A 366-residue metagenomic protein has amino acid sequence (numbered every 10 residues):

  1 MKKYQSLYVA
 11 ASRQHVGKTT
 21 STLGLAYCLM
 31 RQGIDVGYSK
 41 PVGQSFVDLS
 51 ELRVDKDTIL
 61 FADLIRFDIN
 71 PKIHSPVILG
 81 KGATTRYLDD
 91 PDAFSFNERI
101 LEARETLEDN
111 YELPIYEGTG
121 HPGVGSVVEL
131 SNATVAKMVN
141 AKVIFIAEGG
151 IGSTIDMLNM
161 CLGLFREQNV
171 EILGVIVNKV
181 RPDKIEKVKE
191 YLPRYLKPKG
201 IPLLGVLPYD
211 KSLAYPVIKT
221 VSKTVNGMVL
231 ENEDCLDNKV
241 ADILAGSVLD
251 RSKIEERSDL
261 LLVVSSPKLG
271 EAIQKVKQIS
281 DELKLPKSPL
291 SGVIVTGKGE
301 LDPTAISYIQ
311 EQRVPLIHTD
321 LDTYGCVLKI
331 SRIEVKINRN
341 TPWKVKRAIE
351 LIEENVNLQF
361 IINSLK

Functional and structural regions predicted by a protein language model:
Y4-V16, T20-F94, E98-R99, T106: N-terminal phosphate/diphosphate-binding loop that engages ATP/GTP or pyrophosphate donors across diverse enzyme folds
S6-L7, D35-G37, I59, E112-P114 (+7 more regions): Structural motif
S75-G80, S95, R194-A214: Ligand-binding beta-strand-loop-alpha-helix segment within the catalytic cores of soluble metabolic enzymes
L79-L88, I115-G118, M138-I146, I254-D259: Gly-rich Lys/Arg/Thr-decorated short loops/hinges at beta-loop-alpha junctions or inter-strand turns that position
T84-V128, A133-A136: Phosphate-binding/switch loop-helix module in NTP-utilizing enzymes
L107-N110, R251-L261, L283-P289: Flexible, charged surface loops at secondary-structure boundaries
T119-I201, P267-N340: Conserved catalytic-core segment of NTP-binding enzymes
D210-L269, E334-K366: Non-catalytic interface/targeting segments
